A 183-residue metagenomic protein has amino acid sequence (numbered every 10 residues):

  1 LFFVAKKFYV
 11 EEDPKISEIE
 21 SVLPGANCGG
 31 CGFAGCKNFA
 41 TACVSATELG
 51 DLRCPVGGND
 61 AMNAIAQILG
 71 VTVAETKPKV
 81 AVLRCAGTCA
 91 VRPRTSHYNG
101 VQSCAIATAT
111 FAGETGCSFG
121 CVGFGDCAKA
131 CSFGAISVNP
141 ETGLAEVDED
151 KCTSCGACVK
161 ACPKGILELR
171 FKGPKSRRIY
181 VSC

Functional and structural regions predicted by a protein language model:
L1-K151, A157-C183: Ferredoxin-type iron-sulfur electron-transfer modules and their immediate structural context
